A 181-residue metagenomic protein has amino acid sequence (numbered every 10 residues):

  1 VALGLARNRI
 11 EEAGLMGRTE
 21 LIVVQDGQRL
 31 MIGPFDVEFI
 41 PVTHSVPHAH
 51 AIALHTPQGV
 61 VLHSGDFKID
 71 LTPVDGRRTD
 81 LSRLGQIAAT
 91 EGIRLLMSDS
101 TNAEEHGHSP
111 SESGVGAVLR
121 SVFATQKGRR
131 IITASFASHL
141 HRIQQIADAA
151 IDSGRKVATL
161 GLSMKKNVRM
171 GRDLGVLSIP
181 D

Functional and structural regions predicted by a protein language model:
V1-D181: His/Asp/Glu-rich metal-coordinating catalytic cores of metallo-dependent phosphodiesterases/hydrolases acting on
